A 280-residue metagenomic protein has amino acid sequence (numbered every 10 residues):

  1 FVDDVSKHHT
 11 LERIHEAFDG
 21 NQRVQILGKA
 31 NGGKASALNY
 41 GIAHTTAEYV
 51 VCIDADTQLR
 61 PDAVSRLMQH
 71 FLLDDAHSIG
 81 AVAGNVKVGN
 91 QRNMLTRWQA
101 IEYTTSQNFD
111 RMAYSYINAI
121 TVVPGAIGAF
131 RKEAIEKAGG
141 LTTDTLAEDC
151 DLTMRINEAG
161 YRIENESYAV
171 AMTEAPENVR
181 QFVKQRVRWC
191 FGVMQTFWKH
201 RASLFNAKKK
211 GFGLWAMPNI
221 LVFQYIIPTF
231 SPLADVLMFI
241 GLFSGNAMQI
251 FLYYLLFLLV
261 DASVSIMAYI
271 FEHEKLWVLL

Functional and structural regions predicted by a protein language model:
D3-E12, N31-G32: A conserved acidic beta->alpha catalytic loop
D4, I53-A55: Active-site acidic Asp-centered loop
K7, T57-Q58, V86: Acidic metal-phosphate-binding loop of nucleotide-sugar-dependent transferases
F18-Q22, L27-A30, A35-N39, A47 (+2 more regions): Long helical/loop segments within the catalytic core of UDP-sugar-dependent glycosyltransferases, especially the large
V50: Short aromatic/hydrophobic "clamp" motif used to bind/position activated sugar donors
L146-L152: Acidic donor-binding loop at a coil-to-helix junction in glycosyltransferase catalytic cores that engages
T153-A171: Catalytic donor-sugar/metal-binding loop of nucleotide-sugar-dependent glycosyltransferases
N219-L280: Membrane-embedded multi-pass helical conduit in multi-pass membrane proteins, especially envelope-biosynthetic
